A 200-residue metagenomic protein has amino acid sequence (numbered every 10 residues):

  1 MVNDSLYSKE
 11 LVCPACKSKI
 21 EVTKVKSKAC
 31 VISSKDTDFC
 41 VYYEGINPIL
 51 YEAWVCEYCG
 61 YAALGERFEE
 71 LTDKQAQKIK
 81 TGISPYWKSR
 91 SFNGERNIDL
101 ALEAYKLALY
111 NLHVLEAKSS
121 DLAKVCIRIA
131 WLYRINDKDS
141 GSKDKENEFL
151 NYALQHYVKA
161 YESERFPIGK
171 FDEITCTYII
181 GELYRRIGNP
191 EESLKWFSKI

Functional and structural regions predicted by a protein language model:
M1-T81: N-terminal cysteine/histidine-rich coordination modules
N93-G94, A108-K124, D139, V158-K170: Flexible helix-coil transition and linker loops at the boundaries of alpha-helical arrays
N136, S140-K143, N147, I187: Structural motif corresponding to the intra-repeat A-B loop/turn of tetratricopeptide repeats
L154, V158, P190-I200: TPR/TPR-like (Sel1-like) alpha-helical repeat modules
